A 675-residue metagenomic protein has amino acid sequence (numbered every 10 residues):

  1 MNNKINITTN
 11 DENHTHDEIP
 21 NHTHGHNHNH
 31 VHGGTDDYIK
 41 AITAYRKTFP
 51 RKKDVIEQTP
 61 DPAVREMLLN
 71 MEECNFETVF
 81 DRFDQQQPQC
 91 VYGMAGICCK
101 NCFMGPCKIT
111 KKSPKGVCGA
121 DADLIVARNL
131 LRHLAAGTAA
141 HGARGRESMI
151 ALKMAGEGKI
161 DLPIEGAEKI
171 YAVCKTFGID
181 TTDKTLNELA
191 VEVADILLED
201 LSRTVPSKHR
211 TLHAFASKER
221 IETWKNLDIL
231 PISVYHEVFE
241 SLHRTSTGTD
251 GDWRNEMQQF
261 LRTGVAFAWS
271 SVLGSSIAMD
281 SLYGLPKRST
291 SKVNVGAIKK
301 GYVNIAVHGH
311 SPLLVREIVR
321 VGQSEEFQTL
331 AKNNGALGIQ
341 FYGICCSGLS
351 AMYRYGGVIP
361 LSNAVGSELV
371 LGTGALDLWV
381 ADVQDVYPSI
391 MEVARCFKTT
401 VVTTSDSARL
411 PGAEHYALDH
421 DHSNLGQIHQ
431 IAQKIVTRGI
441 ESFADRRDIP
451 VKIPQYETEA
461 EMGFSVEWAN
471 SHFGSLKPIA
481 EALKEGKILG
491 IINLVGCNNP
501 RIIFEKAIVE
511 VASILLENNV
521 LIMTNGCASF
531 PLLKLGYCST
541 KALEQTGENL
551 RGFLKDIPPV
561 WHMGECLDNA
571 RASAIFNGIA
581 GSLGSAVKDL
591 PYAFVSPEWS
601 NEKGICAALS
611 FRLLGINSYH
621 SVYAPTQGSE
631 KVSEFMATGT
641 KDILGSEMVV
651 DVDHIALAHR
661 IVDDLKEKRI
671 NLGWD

Functional and structural regions predicted by a protein language model:
M1-E18: N-terminal acidic, proline/glycine-rich, low-complexity intrinsically disordered segments
H16, H22-D675: Anaerobic metallocofactor- and corrinoid-dependent redox/one-carbon enzyme cores, especially those from methanogenesis
